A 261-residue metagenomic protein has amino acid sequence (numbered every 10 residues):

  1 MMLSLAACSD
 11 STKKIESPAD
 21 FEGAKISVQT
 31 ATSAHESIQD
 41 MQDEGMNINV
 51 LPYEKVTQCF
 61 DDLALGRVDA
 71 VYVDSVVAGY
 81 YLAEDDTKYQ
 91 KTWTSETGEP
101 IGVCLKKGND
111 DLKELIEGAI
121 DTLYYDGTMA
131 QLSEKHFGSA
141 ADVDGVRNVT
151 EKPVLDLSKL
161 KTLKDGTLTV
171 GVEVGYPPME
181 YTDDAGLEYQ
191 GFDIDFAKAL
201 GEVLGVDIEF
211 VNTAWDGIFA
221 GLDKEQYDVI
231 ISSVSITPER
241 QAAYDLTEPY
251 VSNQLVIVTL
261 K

Functional and structural regions predicted by a protein language model:
L3-A7: C-terminal motif of bacterial Sec signal peptides marking the signal peptidase cleavage site
S9, T32, G102-G145, I194-V203 (+1 more regions): Extended ligand-binding regions for polar small-molecule ligands
D10-D20, D86-T97, K107, I194 (+3 more regions): Acidic, polar ligand-binding/catalytic clefts
T12-T57, S75-G79, V172-P177, G186-E202 (+1 more regions): Bilobed "Venus flytrap"/periplasmic-binding protein-like clamshell domains and structurally analogous long
A24-S27, K55, A64-V77, T87-K88 (+2 more regions): Alpha-to-beta junction loops
S33-M46, V50, Q90-K91, I120-K161: Ligand-binding clefts/hinges and TM-proximal coupling segments of bilobed small-molecule sensing domains
N49-Y53, Q131, D156, L163-V234: Extracytoplasmic small-molecule ligand-binding "clamshell" domains of the periplasmic binding protein/Venus flytrap
S75, A83-G118, A140-E151, V174 (+1 more regions): Periplasmic-binding protein-like
